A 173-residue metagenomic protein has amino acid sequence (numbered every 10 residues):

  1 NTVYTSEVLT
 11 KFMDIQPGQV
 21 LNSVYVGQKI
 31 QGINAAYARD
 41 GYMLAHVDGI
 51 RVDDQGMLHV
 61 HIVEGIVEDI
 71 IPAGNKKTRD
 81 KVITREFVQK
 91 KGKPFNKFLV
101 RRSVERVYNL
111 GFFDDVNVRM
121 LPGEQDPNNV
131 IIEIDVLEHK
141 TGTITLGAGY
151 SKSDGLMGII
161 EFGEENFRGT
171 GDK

Functional and structural regions predicted by a protein language model:
N1-E164: Periplasmic polypeptide-binding modules associated with outer-membrane biogenesis and secretion
F167-K173: Short loop/turn motifs that connect adjacent beta-strands in outer-membrane beta-barrel proteins
